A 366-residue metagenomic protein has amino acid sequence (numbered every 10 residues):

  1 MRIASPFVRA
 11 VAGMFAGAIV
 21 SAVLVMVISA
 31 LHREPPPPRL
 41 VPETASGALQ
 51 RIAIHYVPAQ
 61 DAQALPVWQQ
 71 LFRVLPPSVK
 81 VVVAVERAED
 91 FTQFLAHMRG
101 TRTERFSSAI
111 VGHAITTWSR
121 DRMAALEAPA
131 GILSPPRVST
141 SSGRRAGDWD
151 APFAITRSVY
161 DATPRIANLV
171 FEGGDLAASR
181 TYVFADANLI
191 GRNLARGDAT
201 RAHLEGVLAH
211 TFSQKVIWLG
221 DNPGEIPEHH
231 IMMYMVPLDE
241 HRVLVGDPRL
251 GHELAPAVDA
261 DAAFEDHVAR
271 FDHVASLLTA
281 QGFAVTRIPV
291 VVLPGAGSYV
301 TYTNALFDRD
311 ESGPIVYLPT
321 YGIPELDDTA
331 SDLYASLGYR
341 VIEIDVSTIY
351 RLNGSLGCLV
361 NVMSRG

Functional and structural regions predicted by a protein language model:
R2-G17: N-terminal Sec-pathway targeting helices
I3, A30-L31: Short, aromatic- and cysteine-enriched interfacial helices/patches that mediate contacts at lipid membranes
G13-I28: Hydrophobic membrane-insertion alpha-helices, especially the h-region of bacterial N-terminal signal peptides
L31-G366: The feature marks the mature, well-folded catalytic cores of soluble enzymes
